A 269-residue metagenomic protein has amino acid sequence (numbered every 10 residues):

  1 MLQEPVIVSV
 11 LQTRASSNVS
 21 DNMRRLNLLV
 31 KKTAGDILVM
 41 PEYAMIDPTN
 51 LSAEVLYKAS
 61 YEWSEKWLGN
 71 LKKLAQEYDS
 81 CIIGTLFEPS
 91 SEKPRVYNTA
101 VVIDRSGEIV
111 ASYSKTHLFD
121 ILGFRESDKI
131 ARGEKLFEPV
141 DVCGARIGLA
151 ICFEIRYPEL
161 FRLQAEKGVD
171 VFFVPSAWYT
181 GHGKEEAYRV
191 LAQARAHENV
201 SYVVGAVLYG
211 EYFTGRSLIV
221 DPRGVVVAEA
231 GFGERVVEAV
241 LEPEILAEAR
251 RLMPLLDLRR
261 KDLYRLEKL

Functional and structural regions predicted by a protein language model:
M1-I37: N-terminal glycine-/serine-/threonine-rich phosphate-binding loop
P5-A15, V39, T99, S112 (+2 more regions): Active-site-proximal beta-strand elements of phosphoester/diester hydrolases
R14-A15, E88-P89, F153-Y157, Y209-E211: Short beta->alpha connector loops
S17, I46-D47, I245: Feature marks short, surface-exposed loop/turn motifs that line or immediately flank catalytic pockets and channel
R24, L28-S106, S112, Y179-E198: Cys-nucleophile CN-hydrolase/nitrilase-fold catalytic domain and related Cys-dependent amidase chemistry that acts on
S60-I83, R156-R235: CN hydrolase (nitrilase-like) catalytic-core segments centered on the catalytic cysteine and neighboring Lys/Glu
S91-K167, T180-V190, E248, L252-L255 (+1 more regions): Active-site catalytic loop in hydrolytic enzyme cores
S112, P139, S201, L208-L269: C-terminal beta-strand edge segments of enzyme domains
